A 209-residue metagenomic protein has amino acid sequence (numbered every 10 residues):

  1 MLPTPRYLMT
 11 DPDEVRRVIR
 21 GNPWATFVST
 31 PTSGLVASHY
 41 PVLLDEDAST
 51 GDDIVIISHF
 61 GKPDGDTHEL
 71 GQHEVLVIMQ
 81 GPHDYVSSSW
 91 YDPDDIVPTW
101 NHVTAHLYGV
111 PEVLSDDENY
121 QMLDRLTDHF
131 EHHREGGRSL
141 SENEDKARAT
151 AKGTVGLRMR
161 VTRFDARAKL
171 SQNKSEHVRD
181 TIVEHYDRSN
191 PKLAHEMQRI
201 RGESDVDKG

Functional and structural regions predicted by a protein language model:
M1-L8, T50-P82, G136: Short, solvent-exposed cationic patches
L2-T26: Short, basic/aromatic recognition patches
R16, D95-V97, K146-A149: A generic local secondary-structure boundary/capping motif
G21-K62: Short beta-strand segments
P23, S38, D52-I56, G71-V75 (+2 more regions): A generic structural signal for short beta-strands and their flanking turns/coil linkers
P41, H59, I78, V110 (+1 more regions): Residue-level recognition of well-ordered beta-strand positions that form the cores of beta-sheet-rich folds across
G61-Q121: Short, structured beta-strand-loop surface elements
E112-G209: C-terminal edge-of-domain segments
